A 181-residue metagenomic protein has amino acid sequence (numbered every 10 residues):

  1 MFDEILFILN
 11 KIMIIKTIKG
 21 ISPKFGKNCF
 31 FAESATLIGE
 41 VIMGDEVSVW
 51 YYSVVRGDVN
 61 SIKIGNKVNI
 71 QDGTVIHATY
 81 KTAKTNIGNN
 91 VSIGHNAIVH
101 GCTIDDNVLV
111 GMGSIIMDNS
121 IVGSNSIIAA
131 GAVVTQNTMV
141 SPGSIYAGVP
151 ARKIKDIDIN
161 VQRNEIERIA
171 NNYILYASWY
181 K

Functional and structural regions predicted by a protein language model:
I5-E46, V54, N172-Y173, W179-K181: Extended, small-residue-rich solenoid/repeat segments and analogous flexible loops that form exposed scaffolds
I12-S22, D58, I64-N66, D72-G73 (+3 more regions): Glycine-rich hexapeptide-repeat left-handed beta-helix
W50: Small cofactor-carrier domains centered on a conserved lysine used for covalent cofactor attachment
S92: Short proline/glycine- and basic residue-enriched helix-capping loop/turn segments at helix->loop/beta transitions
